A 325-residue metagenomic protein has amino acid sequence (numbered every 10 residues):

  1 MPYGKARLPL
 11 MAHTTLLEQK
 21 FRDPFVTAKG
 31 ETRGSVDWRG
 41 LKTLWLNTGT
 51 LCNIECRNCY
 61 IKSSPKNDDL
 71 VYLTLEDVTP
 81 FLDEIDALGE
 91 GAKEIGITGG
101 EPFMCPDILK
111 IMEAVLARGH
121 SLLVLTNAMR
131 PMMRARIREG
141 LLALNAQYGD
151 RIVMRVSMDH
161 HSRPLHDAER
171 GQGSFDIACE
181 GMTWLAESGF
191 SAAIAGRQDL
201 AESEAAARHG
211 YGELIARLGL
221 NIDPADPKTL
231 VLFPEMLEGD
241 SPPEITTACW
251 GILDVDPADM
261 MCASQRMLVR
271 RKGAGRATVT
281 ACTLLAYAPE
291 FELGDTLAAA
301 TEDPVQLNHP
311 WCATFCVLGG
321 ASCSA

Functional and structural regions predicted by a protein language model:
M1-T14: Intrinsically disordered, low-structural-confidence terminal and linker regions
T14, S157-S174, N221-I252, D259 (+1 more regions): Electropositive, surface-exposed helix/loop patches at the edges of structured domains that serve as adaptable
L16-T98, F103-A114, R118-H120: Conserved alpha-helical substructure of the radical SAM core
K66-P80, P102-A146, M154, M158-E180 (+1 more regions): Canonical radical SAM enzyme core domain
A92-I95, L122, Y148-M158, G173-P242: Conserved C-terminal portion of the radical SAM core fold that forms the substrate/S-adenosylmethionine-binding
R118-G119, A168-I194, P257, K272-A277 (+2 more regions): Extended low-complexity acidic/polar segments
P234-A325: Accessory C-terminal segments flanking Radical SAM cores
